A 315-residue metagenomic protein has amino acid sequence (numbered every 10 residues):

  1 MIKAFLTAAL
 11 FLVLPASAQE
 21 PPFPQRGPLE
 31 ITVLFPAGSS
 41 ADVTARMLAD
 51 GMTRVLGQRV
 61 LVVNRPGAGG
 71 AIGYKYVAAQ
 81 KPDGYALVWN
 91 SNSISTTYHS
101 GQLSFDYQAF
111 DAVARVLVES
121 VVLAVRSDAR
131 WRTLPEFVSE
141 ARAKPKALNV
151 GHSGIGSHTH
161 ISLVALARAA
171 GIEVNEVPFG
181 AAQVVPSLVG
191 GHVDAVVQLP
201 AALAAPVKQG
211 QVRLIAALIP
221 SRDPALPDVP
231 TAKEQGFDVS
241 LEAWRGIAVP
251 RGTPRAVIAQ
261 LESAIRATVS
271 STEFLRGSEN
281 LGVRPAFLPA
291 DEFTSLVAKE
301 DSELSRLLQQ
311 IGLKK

Functional and structural regions predicted by a protein language model:
K3-P15: Bacterial N-terminal signal peptides
A18-A109, A147, G171-V197, P206 (+2 more regions): N-terminal (or domain-start) structured segment
F23-L29, A79-Y85, Y98-Q183, E242-G277: Hinge/capping helix and adjacent helix->loop/strand transition within the periplasmic-binding protein
V43, M47, G51, I72 (+13 more regions): Extracytoplasmic/secreted proteins, especially bacterial periplasmic and envelope-associated proteins
S91-N92, S127, P200-A201, I219-P220 (+1 more regions): Short secondary-structure boundary segments
V118, A204-S270, K299-S302: C-terminal lobe and pocket-closing loops of periplasmic/extracytoplasmic Venus-flytrap solute-binding proteins
A147, G151-I155, T159-V229: Ligand-binding pocket segment of bilobal, Venus flytrap-like solute-binding proteins
S270, L275-T294: Mature extracytoplasmic/periplasmic domains
